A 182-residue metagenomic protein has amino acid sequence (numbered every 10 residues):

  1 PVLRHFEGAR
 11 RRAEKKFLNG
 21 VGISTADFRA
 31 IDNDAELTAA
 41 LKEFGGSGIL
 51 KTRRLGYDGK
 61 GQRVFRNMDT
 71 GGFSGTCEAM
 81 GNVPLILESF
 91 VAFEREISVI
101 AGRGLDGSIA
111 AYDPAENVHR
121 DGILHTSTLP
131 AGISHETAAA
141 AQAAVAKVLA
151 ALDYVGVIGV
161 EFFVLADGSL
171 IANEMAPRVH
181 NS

Functional and structural regions predicted by a protein language model:
P1-F44, G48, L55-Y57: Conserved N-proximal alpha/beta basic substrate-recognition cap immediately N-terminal to, or forming the N-lobe
F6-E7, A26-A30, R63, E88-S89 (+1 more regions): Glycine- and other small-residue-rich loops at beta-strand/loop junctions that grip anionic moieties
K51, G59-Q62: Rossmann-like flavin
R54-L55, G102, R178: Short glycine-rich anion-binding loops that position phosphate/pyrophosphate groups of nucleotides and phosphorylated
F65-V160, V164-A166: Internal nucleotide-binding/catalytic subdomain
G168-L170: Conserved protein kinase catalytic/activation segment
A176-S182: Glycine-rich phosphate/pyrophosphate-binding beta-alpha loops
